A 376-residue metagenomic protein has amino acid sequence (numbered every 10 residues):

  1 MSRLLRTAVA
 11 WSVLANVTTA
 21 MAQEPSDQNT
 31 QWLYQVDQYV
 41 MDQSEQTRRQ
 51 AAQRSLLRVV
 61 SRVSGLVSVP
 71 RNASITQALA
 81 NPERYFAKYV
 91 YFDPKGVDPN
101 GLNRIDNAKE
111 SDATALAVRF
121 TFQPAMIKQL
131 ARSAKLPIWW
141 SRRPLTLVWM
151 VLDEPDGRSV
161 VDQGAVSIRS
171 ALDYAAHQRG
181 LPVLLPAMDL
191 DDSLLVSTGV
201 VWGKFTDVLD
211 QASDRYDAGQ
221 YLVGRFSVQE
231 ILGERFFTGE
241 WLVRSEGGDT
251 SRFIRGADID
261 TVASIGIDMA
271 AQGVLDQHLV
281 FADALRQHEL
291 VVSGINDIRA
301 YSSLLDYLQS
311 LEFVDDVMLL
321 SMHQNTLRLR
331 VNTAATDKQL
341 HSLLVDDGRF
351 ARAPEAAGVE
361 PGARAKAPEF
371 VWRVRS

Functional and structural regions predicted by a protein language model:
M1-V9: Bacterial N-terminal signal peptides that target proteins for export
A8-N16: Bacterial N-terminal signal peptides
W32-D37, M41, P124-M126, S213-S264 (+2 more regions): Amphipathic beta-strand/beta-sheet edge segments enriched in Tyr/Trp
Q35-N81, V208, T261-A270, D297-Q309: Short, well-ordered alpha-helical segments
Q53-A78, R142-W202, L304-R328, N332-A334 (+1 more regions): N-terminal segment of the mature soluble domain
S68-M150, V161-Q163, S167: Signal peptide-directed extracytoplasmic domains
F86-P99, A115, L184-A187, V201-G233 (+2 more regions): A short, hydrophobic beta-strand-centered structural micro-motif
S245-I259, A270, Q277-L279, A284-S376: C-terminal soluble interaction/assembly domains
